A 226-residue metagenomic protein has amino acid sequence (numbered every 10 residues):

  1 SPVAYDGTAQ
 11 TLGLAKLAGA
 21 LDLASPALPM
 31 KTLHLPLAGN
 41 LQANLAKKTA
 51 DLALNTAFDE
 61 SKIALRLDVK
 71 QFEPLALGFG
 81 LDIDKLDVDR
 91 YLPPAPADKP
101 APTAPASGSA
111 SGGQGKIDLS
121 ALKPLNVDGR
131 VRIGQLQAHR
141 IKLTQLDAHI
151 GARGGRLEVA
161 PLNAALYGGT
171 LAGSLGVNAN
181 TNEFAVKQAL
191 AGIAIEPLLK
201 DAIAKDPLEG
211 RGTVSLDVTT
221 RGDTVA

Functional and structural regions predicted by a protein language model:
S1-K62, K70-D98, P124-Q135, D147-G151 (+1 more regions): Small-residue helix/turn framework positions
P94-S120: Intrinsically disordered, low-complexity segments enriched in small/polar residues
H139: Conserved ATP-binding TGD loop and adjacent catalytic N/P-domain core of P-type ATPases
